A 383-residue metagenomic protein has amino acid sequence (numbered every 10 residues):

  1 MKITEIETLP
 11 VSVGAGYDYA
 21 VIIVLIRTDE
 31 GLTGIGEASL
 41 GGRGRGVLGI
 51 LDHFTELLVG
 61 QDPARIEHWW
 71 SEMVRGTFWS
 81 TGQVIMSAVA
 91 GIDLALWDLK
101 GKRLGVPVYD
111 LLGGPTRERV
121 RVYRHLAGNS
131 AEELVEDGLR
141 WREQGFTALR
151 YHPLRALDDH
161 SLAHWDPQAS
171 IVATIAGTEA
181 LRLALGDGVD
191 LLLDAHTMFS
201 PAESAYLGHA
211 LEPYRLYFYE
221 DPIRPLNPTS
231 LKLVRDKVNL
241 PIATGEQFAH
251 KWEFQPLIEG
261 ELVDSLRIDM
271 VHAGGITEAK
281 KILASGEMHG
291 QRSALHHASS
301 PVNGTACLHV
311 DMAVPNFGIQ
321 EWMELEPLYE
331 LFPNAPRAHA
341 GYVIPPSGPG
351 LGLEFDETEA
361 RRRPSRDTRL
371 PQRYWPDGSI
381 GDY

Functional and structural regions predicted by a protein language model:
M1-T33, S39, L325, Y329-L331 (+1 more regions): Structured beta-strand/loop patches that form or line metal/cofactor-binding pockets in enzymes
I3, G31, F54, I92 (+8 more regions): Conserved, mostly hydrophobic/aromatic
R27-L104: Metal- or metallocofactor-binding catalytic centers and their adjacent structured scaffolds across diverse enzyme
L40, R155, T197-F199, I223-R224 (+3 more regions): Short, glycine/acidic-enriched loop or turn micro-motifs at the edges of active sites
G49, F54, H68, H209 (+3 more regions): Shared catalytic-loop signature of beta/alpha-barrel
D93-E133, Q144: Glycine-rich, aromatic-flanked loop segments that form ligand/cofactor-binding clefts across common enzyme folds
R119-L233, K237: Metal-dependent enolase-superfamily TIM-barrel catalytic cores that perform enediolate-based chemistry
F332-Y383: C-terminal extensions of enzymes
